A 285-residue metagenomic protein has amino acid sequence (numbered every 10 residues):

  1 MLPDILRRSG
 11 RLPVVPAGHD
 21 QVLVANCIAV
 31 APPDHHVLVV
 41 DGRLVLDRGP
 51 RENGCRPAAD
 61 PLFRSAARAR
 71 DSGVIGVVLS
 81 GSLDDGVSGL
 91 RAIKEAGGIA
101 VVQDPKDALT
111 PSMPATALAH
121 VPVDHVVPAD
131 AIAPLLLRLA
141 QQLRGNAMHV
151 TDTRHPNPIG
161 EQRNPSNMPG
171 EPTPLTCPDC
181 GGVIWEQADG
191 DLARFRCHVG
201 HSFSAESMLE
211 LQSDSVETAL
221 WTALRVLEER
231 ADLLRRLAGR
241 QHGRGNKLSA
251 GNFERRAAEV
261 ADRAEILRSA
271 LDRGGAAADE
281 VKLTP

Functional and structural regions predicted by a protein language model:
M1-G239, D262, S269-A276: Conserved acid/base catalytic micro-environments in cytosolic active-site loops
G200, Q241-L248: Short helix-adjacent coil turns
K247-A258, V281-K282: Short, charged, amphipathic alpha-helical segments
A276-P285: Long amphipathic alpha-helical coiled-coil segments
